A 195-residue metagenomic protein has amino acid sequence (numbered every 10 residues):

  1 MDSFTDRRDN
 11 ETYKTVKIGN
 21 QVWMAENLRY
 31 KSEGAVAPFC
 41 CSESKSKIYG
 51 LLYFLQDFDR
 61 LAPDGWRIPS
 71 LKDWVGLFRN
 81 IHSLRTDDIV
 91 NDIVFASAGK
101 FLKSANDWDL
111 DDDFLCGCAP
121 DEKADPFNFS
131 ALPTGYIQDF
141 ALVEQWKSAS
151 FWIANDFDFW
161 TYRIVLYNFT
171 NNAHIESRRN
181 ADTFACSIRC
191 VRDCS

Functional and structural regions predicted by a protein language model:
M1-S195: Conserved positions within compact, well-structured domain cores
